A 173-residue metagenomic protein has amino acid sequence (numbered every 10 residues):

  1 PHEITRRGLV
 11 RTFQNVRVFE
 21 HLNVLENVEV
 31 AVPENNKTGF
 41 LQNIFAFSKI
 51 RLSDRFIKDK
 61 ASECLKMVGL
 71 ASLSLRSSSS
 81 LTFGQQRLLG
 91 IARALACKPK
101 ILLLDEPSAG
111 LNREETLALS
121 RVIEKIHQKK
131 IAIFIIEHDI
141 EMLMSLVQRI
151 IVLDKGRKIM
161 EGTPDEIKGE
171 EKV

Functional and structural regions predicted by a protein language model:
L41-L73, R121-E124, K172: Conserved ABC ATPase "signature" region
I91: Hydrophobic anchor residue at the start of the ABC signature
K98: Conserved catalytic motifs of ABC-family nucleotide-binding domains
L102-E106: Catalytic Walker B motif of ABC-type/P-loop ATPase nucleotide-binding domains
T116-K129: Helical segment within the ABC ATPase nucleotide-binding domain
L143-S145: A short, surface-exposed alpha-helical micro-motif characterized by mixed small hydrophobic and charged/polar residues
